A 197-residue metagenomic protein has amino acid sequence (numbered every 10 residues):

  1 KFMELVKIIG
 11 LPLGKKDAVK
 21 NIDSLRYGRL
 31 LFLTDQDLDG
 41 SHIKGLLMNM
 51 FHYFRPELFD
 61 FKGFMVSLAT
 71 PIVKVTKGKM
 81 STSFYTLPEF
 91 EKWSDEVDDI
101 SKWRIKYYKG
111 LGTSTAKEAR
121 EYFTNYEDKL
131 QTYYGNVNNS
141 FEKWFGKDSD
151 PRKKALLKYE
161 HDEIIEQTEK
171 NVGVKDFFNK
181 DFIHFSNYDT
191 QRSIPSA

Functional and structural regions predicted by a protein language model:
K1-A197: Conserved phosphate-chemistry cores used by DNA topoisomerases
